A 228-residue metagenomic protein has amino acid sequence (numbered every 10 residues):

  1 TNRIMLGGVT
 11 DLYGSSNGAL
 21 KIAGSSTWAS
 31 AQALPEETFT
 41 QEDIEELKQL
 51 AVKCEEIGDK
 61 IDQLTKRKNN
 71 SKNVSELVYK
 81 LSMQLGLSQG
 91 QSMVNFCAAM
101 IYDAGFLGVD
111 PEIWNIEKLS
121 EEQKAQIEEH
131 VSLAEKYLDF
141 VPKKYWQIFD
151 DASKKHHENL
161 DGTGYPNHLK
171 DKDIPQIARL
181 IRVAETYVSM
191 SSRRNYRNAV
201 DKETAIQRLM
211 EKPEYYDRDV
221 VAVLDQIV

Functional and structural regions predicted by a protein language model:
T1-A23: Non-Sec secretion/translocation targeting segments of pathogen effectors
A23-V228: Histidine- and acidic-residue-rich, metal-dependent catalytic cores
